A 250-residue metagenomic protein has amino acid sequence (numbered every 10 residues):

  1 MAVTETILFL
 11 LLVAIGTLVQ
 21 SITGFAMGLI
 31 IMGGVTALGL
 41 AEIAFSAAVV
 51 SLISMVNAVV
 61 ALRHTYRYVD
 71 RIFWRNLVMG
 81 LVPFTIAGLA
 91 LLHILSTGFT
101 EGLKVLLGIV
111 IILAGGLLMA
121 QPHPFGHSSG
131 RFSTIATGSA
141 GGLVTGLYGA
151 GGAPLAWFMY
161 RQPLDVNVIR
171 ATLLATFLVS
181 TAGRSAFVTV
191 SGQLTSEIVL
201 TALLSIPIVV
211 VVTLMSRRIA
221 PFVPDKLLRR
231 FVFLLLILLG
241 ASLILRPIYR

Functional and structural regions predicted by a protein language model:
M1-G16, S21, G33-A44, V60-G142 (+1 more regions): Juxtamembrane transmembrane-helix boundary motif
T17, A47-S54, L173-S180, L236: Transmembrane helix-bundle signature of multi-pass membrane transporters/permeases
T23-I31, L147-A156: Transmembrane helix boundary and interhelical junction motifs in multipass membrane proteins
I31, V60-Y66, P154-M159, R184-L194: Generic transmembrane alpha-helix signature in multi-pass membrane proteins, especially transporters/channels
I31-E42, L155-V168: Interfacial segments of multi-pass membrane proteins
A41-V50, I72-F73, P163-A175: Membrane-interface alpha-helices at helix entry/exit sites of multi-pass transporters
V168-V188, V199-L200: Hydrophobic alpha-helical transmembrane segments of multi-pass integral membrane proteins, especially transporters
